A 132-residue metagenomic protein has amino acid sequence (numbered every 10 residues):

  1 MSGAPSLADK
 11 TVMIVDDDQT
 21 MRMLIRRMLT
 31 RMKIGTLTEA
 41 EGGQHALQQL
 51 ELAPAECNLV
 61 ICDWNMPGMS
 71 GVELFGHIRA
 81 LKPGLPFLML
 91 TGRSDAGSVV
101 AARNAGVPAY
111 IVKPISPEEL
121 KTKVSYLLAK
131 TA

Functional and structural regions predicted by a protein language model:
Q19-T38: Two-component/phosphorelay signaling modules centered on CheY-like receiver
E39-Q48, G71: Helix N-cap/capping motif at the beta->alpha junctions
Q48, V72-P83: Short amphipathic alpha-helix used as the core "switch/output" element in two-component signaling
P54-I61: Active-site beta3 strand of CheY-like receiver
M66: Receiver (REC) domain active-site loop signature in two-component systems and cognate sites in sensor histidine kinases
E73, S94-A109: Alpha4 helix (beta4-alpha4-beta5 surface) of REC/receiver domains from two-component response regulators
G97, I115-V124: C-terminal output helix
